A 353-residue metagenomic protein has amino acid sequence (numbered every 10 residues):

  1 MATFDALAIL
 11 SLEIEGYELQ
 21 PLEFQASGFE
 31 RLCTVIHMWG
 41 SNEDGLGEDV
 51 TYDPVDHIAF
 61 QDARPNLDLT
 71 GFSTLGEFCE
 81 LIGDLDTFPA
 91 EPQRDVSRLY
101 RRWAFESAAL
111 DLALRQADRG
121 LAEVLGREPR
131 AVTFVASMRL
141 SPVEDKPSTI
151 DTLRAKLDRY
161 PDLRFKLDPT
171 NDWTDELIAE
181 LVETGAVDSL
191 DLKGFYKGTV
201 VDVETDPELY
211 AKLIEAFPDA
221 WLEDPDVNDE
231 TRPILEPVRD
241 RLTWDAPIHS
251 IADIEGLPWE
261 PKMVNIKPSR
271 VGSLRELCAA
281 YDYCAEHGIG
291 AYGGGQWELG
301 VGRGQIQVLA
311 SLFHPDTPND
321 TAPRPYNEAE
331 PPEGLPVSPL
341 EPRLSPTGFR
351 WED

Functional and structural regions predicted by a protein language model:
M1-H57, S338: Structured beta-strand/loop patches that form or line metal/cofactor-binding pockets in enzymes
W39-A117: Metal- or metallocofactor-binding catalytic centers and their adjacent structured scaffolds across diverse enzyme
F72-S73, I150-R164, L344-D353: Long, charge-rich low-complexity segments
S97-V227: Active-site-facing alpha/beta catalytic cores
R119, I289, P315: Short glycine/serine/threonine/alanine-rich loop segments
W173-Q296, G300-A310, N319, N327-P336: Catalytic core of soluble alpha/beta enzymes
N327-D353: C-terminal extensions of enzymes
